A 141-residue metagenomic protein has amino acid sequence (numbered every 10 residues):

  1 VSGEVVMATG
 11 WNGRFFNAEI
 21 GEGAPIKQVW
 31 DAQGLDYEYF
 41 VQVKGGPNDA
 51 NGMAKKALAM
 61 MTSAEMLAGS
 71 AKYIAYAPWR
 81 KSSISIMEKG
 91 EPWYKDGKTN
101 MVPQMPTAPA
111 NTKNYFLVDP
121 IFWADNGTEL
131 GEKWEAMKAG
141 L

Functional and structural regions predicted by a protein language model:
V1-K27: Ligand-binding pocket segment of bilobal, Venus flytrap-like solute-binding proteins
N12-F16, Y39, A54-L58: A general structural signal for well-ordered alpha-helical packing
N12-N17, Q33-L35, P47-N48, A64-E65: Solvent-exposed loop/turn segments at secondary-structure junctions within structured extracellular/periplasmic domains
A18-E19, S70, W134: A generic structural signal for nonpolar/aromatic side chains embedded in well-ordered alpha-helices
E22-K44: Periplasmic-binding protein-like
A32, P47-A54, W123-G127: Solvent-exposed, acidic/flexible segments
Q42-T112: Mature extracytoplasmic/periplasmic domains
P106-L141: Conserved C-terminal helix/tail region of periplasmic/extracytoplasmic solute-binding proteins
